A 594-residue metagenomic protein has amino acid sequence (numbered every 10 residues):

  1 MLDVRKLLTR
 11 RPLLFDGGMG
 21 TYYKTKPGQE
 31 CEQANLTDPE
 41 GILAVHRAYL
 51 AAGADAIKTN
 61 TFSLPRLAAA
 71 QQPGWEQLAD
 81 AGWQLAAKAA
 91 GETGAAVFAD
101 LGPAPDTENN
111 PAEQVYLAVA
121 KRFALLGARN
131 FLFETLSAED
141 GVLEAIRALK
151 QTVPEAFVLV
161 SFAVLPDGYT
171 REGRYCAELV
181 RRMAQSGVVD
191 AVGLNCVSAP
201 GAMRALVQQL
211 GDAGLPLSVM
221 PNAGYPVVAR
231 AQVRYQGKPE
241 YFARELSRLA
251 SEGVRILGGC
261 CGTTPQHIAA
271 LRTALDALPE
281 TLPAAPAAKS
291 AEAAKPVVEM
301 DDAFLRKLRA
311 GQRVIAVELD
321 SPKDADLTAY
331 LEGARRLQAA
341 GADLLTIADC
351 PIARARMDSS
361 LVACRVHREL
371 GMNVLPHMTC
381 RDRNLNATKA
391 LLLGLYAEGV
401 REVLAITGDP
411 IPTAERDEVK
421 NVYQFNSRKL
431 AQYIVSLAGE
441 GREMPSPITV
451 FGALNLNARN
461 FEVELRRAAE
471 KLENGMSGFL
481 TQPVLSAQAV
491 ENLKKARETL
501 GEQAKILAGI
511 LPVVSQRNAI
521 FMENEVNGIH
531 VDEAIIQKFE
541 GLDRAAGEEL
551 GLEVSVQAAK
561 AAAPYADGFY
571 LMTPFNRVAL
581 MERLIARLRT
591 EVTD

Functional and structural regions predicted by a protein language model:
M1-D594: Domain-level signal for soluble alpha/beta catalytic cores
